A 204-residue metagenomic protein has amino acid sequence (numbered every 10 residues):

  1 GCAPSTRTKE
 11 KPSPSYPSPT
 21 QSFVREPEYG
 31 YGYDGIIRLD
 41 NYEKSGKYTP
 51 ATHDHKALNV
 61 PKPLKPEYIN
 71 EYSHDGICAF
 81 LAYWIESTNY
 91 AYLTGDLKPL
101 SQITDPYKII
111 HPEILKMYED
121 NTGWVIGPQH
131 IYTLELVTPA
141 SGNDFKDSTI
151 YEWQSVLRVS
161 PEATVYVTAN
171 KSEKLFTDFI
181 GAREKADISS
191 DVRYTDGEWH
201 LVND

Functional and structural regions predicted by a protein language model:
G1-P4, A91: Short hydrophobic alpha-helical membrane-anchoring segments
A3-R38, S141-D204: Exposed beta-sheet edge and beta->alpha loop/turn motif
K11-F80: Extracytoplasmic low-complexity, Pro/Thr/Ser/Ala/Gly-rich segments that lie immediately after a secretion/anchoring
Y16, Y29-Y33, Y42, Y48 (+10 more regions): Sequence-level detector for tyrosine residue identity
T49-I126: Core segments of small alpha/beta cavity-forming domains
N70, I110-K116, Y132-E135, T168-K171 (+1 more regions): A short linear-motif detector with a strong N-terminal bias
G123-D144: A short, amphipathic edge element
